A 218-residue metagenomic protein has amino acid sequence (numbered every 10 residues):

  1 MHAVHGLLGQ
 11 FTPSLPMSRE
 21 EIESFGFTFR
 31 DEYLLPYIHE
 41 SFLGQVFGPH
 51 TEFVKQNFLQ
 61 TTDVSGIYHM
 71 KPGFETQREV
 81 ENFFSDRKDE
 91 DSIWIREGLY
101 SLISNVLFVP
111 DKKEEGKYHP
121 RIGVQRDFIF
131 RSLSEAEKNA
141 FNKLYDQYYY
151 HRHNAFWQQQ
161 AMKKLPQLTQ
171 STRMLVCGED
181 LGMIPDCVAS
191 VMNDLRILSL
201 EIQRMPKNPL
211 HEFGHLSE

Functional and structural regions predicted by a protein language model:
M1-E218: Catalytic cores of glycan-processing enzymes that make or break glycosidic bonds
